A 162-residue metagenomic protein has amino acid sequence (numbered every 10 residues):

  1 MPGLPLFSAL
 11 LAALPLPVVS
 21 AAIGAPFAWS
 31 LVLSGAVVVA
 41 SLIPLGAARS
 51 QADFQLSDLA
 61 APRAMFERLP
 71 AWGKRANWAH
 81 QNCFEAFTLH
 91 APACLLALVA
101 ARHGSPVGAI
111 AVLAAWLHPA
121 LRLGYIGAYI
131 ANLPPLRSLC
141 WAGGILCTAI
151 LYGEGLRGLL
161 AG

Functional and structural regions predicted by a protein language model:
M1-G24, A161-G162: Short, strongly hydrophobic alpha-helical membrane anchors
V18-A22, M65-T88: Membrane interfacial helix-start motif at the N-side
A21-P62: N-terminal signal-anchor transmembrane alpha helix
V37, Q81-A97: Core segments of transmembrane alpha-helices that mediate helix-helix packing or line hydrophobic substrate/ligand
A93-P106, G155-L156: Juxtamembrane "helix exit" motif at the C-terminal ends of alpha-helical transmembrane segments in multi-pass membrane
V107-L117: Structural signature of hydrophobic alpha-helical transmembrane segments
L123-C147: Interfacial loop-to-transmembrane junctions
L151-G162: Juxtamembrane boundary at the C-terminal end of a transmembrane helix
